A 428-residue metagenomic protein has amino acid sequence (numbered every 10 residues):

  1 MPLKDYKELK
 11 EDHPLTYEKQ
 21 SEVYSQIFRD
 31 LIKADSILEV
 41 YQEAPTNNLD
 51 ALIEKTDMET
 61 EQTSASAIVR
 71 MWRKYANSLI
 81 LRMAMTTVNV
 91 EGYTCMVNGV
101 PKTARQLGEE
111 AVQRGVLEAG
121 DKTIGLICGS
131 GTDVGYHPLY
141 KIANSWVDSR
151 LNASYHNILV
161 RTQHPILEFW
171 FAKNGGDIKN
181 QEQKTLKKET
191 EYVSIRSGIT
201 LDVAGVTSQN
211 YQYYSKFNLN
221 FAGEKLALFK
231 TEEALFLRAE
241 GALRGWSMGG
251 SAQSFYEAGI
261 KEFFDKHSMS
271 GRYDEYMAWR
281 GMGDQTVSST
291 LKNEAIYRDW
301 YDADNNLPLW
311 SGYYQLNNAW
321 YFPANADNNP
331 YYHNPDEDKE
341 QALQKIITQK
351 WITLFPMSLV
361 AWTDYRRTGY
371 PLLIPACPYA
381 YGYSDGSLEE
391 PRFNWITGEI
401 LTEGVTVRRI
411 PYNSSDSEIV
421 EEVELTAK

Functional and structural regions predicted by a protein language model:
M1-R272, D336-Q341: Structured, solvent-exposed acidic/aromatic patches
F264-K428: C-terminal functional modules
